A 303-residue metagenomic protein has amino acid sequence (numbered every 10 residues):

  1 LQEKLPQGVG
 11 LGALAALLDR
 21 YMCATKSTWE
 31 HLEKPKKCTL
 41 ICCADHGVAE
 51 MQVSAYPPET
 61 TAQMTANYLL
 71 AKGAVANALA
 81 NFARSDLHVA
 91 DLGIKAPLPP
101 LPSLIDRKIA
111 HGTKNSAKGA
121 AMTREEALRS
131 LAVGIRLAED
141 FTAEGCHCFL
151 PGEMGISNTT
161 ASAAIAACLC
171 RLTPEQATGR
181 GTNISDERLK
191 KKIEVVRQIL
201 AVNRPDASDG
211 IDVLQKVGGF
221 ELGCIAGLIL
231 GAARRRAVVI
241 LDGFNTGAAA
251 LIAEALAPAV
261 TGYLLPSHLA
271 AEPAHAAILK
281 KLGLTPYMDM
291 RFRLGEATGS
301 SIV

Functional and structural regions predicted by a protein language model:
L1-V303: N-terminal loops that bind phosphate or other acidic moieties and the adjacent beta-alpha structural core
